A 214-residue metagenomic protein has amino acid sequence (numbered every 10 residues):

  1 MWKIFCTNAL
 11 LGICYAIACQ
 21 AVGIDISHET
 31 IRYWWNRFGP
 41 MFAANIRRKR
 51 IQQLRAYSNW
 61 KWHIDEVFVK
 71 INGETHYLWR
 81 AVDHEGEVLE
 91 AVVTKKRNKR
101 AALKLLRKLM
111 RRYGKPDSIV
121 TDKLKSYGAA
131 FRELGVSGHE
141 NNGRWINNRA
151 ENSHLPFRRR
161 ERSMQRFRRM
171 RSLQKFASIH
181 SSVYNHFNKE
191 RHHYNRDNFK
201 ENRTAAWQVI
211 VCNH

Functional and structural regions predicted by a protein language model:
M1, Y15, I31, I64-D65 (+8 more regions): Mobile genetic element proteins and their domesticated derivatives, centered on retroelements and DNA transposons
M1-R55, N59-W60, V67-E74, E87-V88 (+2 more regions): Short, positively charged, Gly/Tyr-enriched micro-motifs that form contact patches at catalytic or ligand/partner
G23-E29, I51-A56, V93-K96, V120-K123 (+2 more regions): Conserved, non-catalytic sequence blocks in retroelement Pol enzymes and Pol-derived host proteins
L78-K96: A short, conserved beta-strand element enriched in hydrophobic/aromatic residues
P116-Y127, R144: Acidic/histidine-rich, metal-coordinating catalytic segments
G135-W145: Short hydrophobic/aromatic-enriched beta-strand-loop microsegments
G143-R159, R171-L173: RNase H-like two-metal-ion nuclease catalytic core shared by retroviral integrases and related mobile-element nucleases
S163, Q174-H214: C-terminal domain-tail junction helix/linker
